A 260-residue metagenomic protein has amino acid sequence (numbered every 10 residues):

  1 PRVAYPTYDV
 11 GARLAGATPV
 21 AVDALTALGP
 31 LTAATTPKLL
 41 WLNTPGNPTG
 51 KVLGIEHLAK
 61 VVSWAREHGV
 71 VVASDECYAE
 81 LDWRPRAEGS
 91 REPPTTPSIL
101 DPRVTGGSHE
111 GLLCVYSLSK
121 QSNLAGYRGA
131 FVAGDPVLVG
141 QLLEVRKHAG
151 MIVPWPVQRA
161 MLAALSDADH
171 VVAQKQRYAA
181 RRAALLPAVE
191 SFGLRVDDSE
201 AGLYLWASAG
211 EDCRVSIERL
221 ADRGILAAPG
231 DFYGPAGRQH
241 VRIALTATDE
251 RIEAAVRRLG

Functional and structural regions predicted by a protein language model:
P1-A12: Conserved PLP-anchoring active-site segment centered on the Schiff-base-forming lysine
A15, E67-H68, F192, R223: Helix C-cap/helix->beta junction micro-motif
V20-S90: Active-site phosphate-binding strand-loop segment of PLP-dependent enzymes
V104-Q176: Conserved core segment of the aminotransferase class I/II
Q158, L162, Y178-L186, V196-S208 (+1 more regions): Conserved glycine-rich beta-strand-loop-beta hairpin in the small C-terminal domain of fold type I
E211, V215, D222-A227, Y233-G260: PLP-dependent enzyme catalytic core of the Aspartate aminotransferase-like
